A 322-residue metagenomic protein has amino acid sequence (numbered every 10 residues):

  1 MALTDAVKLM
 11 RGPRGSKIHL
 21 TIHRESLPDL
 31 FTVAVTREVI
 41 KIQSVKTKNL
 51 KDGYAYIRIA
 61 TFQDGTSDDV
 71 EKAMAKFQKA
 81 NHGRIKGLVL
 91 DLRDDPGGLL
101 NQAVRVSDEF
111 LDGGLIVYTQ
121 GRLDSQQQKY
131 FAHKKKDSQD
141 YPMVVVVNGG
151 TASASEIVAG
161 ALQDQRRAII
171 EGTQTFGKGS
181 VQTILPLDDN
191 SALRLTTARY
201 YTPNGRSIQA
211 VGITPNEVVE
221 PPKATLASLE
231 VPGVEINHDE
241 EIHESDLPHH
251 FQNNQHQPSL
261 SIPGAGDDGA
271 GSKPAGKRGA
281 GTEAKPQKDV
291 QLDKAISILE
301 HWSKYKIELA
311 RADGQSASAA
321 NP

Functional and structural regions predicted by a protein language model:
M1-L3, Q174-T175: Short glycine/proline-centered loop/turn elements that form peptide/ligand docking sites
A2-K46, T196-T197: PDZ-domain C-terminal substructure recognizer with occasional recognition of PDZ-binding tails
D29-V33, K41-P322: C-terminal "post-core" interaction segments
